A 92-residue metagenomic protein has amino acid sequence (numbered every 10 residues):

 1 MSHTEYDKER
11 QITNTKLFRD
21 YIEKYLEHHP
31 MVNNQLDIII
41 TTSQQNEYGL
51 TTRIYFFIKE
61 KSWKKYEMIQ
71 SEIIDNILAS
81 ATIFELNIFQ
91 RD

Functional and structural regions predicted by a protein language model:
M1-D92: Structured, soluble regulatory/oligomerization domains located on the cytosolic or IMS-facing side of membrane proteins
